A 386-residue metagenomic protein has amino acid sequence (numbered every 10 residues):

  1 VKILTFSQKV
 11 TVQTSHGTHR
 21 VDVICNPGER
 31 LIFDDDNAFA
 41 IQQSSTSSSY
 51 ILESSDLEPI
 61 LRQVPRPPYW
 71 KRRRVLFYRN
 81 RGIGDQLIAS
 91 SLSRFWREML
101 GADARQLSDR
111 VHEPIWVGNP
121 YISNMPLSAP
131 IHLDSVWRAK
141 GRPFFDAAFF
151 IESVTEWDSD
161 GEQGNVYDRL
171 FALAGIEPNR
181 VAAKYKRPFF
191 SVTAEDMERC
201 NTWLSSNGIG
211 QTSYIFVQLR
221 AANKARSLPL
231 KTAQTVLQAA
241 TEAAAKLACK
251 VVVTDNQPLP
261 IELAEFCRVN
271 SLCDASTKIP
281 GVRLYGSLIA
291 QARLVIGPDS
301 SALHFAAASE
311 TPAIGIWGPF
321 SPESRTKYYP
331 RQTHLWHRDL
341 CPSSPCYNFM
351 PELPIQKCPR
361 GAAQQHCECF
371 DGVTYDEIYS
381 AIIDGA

Functional and structural regions predicted by a protein language model:
K2-A386: Catalytic machinery of carbohydrate-active enzymes, primarily nucleotide-sugar-dependent glycosyltransferases
